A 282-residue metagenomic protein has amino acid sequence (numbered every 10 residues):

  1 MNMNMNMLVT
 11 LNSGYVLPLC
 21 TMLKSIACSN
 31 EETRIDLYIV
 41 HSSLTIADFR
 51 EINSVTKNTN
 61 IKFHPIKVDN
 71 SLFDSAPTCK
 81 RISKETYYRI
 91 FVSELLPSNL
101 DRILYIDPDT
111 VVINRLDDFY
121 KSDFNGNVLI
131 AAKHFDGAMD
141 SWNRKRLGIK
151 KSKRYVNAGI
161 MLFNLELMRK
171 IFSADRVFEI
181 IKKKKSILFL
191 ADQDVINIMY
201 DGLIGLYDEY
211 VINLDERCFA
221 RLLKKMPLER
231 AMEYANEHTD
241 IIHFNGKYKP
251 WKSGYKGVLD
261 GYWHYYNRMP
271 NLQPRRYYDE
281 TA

Functional and structural regions predicted by a protein language model:
M1-K24, C28: N-proximal low-complexity "stem/linker" segments adjacent to membrane-targeting elements
N2-L11, L165-A282: A glycosyltransferase accessory/donor-loop signature
N30-Y38, F63: Short loop->beta transition adjacent to catalytic acidic/histidine clusters or analogous donor-positioning motifs
I35-S43, A131-K133: Short internal beta-strands
R50, S54-L95: Active-site-proximal specificity loops/subdomain of glycosyltransferases
R50-N53, S98, I113-F124, A174: Short alpha-helix within the catalytic core of nucleotide-sugar-dependent glycosyltransferases
I103: Short aromatic/hydrophobic "clamp" motif used to bind/position activated sugar donors
T110-L147: Conserved donor-nucleotide/metal-binding helix-loop-beta segment in metal-dependent transferases, i.e., the alpha-helix
